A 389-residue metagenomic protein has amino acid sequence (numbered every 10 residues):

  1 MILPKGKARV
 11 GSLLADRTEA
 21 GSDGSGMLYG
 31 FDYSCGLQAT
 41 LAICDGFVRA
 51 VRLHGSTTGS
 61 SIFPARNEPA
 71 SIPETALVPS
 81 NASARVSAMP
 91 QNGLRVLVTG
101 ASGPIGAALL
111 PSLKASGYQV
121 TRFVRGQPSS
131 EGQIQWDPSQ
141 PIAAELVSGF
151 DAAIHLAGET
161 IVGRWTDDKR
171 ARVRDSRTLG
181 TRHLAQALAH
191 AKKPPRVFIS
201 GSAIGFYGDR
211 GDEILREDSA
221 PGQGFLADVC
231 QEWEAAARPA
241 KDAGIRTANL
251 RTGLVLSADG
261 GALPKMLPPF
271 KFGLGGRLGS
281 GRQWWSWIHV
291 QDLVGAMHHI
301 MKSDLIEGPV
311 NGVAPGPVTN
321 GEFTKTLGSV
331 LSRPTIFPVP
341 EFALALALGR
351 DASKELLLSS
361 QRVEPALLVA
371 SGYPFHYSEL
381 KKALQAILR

Functional and structural regions predicted by a protein language model:
P79, S83-P90, L94, E355-R389: C-terminal amphipathic/interface module of NAD(P)-dependent oxidoreductases and related NAD-binding regulators
A88-P90, S303-D351, Q385-R389: Mid/C-terminal beta-alpha module of Rossmann-like enzyme folds, strongest in SDR-family dehydrogenases/epimerases
V96-A115: N-terminal Rossmann NAD(P)H-binding glycine-rich loop of SDR-like oxidoreductase domains
P128, G132-G180: NAD(P)H-binding glycine-rich loop region in Rossmannoid oxidoreductase-like domains and their noncatalytic homologs
R182-G224: Conserved Rossmann-fold NAD(P)-dependent oxidoreductase catalytic core, especially the SDR/UDP-sugar
S202, A235-A258: Conserved beta-loop-beta element that borders a ligand/cofactor-binding pocket
Q231, A243-I245, L256-K265, I300-V310: Glycine/proline-rich active-site loop of Rossmann-fold NAD(P)-dependent oxidoreductases
L267-G275, Q283-P317: Alpha-helical substrate-binding/gating segment
